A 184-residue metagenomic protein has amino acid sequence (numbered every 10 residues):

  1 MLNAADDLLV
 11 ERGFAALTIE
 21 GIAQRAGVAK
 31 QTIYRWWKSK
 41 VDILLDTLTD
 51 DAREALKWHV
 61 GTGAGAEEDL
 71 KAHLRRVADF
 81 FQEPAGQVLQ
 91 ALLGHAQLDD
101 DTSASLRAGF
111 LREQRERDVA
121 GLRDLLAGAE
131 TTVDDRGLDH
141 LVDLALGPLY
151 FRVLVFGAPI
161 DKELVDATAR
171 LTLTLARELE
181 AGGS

Functional and structural regions predicted by a protein language model:
M1-A5, I22, T47-L48, D118: Generic hydrophobic, amphipathic alpha-helix propensity
L8-D42, D46: Helix-turn-helix
S39, H95-S103: Short loop-to-helix capping motifs
L48-A55: Short, basic, alpha-helical segments at the C-terminal edge of helix-turn-helix-like DNA-binding modules
L56-G86: Hydrophobic alpha-helical connector segments
E68, D79-A91, D101-G128: Amphipathic alpha-helical packing segments from all-alpha helical-bundle domains
R75-F81, L89-L98, R170-L173: Helix-loop "lid/cap" segments that line or gate small-molecule binding pockets
A104, A108, R112, L126-L171 (+1 more regions): Hydrophobic/aromatic-rich alpha-helical bundle segments in the mid-to-C-terminal region
